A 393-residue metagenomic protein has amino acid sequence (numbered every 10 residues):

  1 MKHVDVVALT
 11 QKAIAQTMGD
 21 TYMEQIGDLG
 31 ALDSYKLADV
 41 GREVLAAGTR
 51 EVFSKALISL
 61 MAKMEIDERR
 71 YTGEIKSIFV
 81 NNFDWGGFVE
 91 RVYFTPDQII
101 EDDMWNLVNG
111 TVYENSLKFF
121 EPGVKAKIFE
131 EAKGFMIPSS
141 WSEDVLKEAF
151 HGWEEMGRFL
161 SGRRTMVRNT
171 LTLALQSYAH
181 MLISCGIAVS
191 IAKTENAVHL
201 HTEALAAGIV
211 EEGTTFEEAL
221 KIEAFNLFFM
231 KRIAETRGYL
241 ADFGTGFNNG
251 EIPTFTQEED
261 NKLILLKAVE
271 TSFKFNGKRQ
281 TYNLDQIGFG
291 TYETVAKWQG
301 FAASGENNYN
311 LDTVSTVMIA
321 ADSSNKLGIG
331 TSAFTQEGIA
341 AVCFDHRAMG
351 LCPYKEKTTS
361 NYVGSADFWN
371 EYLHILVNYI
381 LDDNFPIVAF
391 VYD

Functional and structural regions predicted by a protein language model:
M1-E68, L284-D393: Extended, compositionally biased alpha-helical segments that mediate assembly or anchoring
I26-L29, R70-K76, L173-Q176, I183 (+2 more regions): Short glycine-rich, low-complexity/disordered patches
R50-S139: Assembly/oligomerization interface modules of large self-assembling protein complexes
E51-V52, M61-R69, I183, I187 (+2 more regions): Generic hydrophobic, helix-prone segments enriched in Leu/Val/Ile
Y113-E114, V167, N226: A structural signal for well-ordered alpha-helices, especially hydrophobic packing surfaces of coiled-coils
P122-N196, D367-I375: Long, contiguous amphipathic alpha-helices that act as assembly "spine/axial" helices in icosahedral shell and virion
K125-I128, N249-P253, K357-T359: Intrinsically disordered, low-complexity boundary segments flanking structured domains
A192-T313: Extended, solvent-exposed, turn-rich assembly/linker loops in the middle of proteins
